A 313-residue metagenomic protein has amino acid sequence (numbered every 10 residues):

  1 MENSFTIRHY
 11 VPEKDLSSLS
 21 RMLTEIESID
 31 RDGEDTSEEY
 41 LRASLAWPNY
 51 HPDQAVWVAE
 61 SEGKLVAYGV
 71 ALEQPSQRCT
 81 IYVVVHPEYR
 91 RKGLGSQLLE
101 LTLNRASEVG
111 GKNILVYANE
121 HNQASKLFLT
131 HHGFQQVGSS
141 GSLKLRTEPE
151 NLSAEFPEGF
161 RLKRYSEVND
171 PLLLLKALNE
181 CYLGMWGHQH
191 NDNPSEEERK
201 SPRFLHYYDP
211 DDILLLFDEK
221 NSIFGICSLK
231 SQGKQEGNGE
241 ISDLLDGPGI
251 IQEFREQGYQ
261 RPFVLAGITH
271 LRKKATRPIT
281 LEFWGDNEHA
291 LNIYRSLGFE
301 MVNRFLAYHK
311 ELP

Functional and structural regions predicted by a protein language model:
M1, E73-R78, P87-G159, S166 (+1 more regions): Acyl-donor-binding surface of acyltransferase catalytic domains
M1-S44, E155-N193: Short amphipathic alpha-helix that is part of the acyltransferase structural core
H9-L16, L23-G111, L115-E120, F224-D243: Conserved donor-binding loop and adjoining core beta-sheet/short helix segment in diverse acyl/aminoacyl transferases
V66, V137, I223-F224, V302: Short hydrophobic beta-strand segments in globular cytosolic domains
V85, P248-I250, F283: Hydrophobic adenine-recognition pocket in adenosine-nucleotide-binding enzymes
R91-N104, G247-I250, E256-K273, N292-S296: Conserved acetyl-CoA-binding loop-helix of GNAT-fold acetyltransferases
H131-N151, L265-P313: Active-site/acyl-donor-binding loops of N-acyltransferases
M185-E219, I223-S228, Q232: Phosphate-binding active sites in nucleotide-utilizing proteins
